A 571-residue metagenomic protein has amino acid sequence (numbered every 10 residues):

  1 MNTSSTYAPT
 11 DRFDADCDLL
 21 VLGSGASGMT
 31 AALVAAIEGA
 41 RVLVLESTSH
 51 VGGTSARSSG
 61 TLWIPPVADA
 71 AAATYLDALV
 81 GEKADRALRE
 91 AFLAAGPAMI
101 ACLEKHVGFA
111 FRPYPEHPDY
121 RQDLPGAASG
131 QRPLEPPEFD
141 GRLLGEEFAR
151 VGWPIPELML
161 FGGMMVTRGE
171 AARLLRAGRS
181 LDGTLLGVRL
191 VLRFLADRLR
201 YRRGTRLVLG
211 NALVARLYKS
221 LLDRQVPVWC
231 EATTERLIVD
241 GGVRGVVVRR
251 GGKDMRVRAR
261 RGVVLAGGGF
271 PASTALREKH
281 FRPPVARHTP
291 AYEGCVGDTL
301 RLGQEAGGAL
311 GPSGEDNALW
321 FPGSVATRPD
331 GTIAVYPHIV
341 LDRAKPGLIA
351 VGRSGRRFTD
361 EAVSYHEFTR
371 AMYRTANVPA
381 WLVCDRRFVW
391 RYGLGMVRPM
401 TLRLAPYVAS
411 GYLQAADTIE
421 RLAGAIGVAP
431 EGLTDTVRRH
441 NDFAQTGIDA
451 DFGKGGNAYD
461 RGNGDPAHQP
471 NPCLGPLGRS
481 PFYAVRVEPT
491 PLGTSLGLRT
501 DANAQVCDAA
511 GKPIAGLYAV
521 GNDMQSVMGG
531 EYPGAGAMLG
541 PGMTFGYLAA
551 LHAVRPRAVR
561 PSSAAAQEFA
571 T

Functional and structural regions predicted by a protein language model:
M1-L19, I37, N211, A215 (+5 more regions): Extreme N-terminal leader/targeting segments of oxidoreductases
L19-V44: N-terminal Rossmann-like FAD-binding beta1-loop-alpha1 element of flavoenzymes
I37-R57: Glycine-rich FAD pyrophosphate-binding loop
L62-F92, V151-V166: Glycine-rich active-site loop/strand segments that organize a redox cofactor
A94-G251, T274, G323-V325, V437 (+1 more regions): Conserved redox-cofactor binding core of oxidoreductases
Q122-P125, S129-G130, P137-L186, L300-L302 (+2 more regions): An anion/pyrophosphate-binding glycine-rich loop and adjacent beta-alpha core in soluble alpha-beta enzymes
G204-N211, K219, D223, R250-A326 (+2 more regions): Glycine-rich loop(s) and the adjacent beta-strand/alpha-helix scaffold that form part
R236-I238, G242, G432-V527, E531: A glycine-rich dinucleotide-binding beta-alpha-beta segment and adjacent secondary-structure elements that constitute
